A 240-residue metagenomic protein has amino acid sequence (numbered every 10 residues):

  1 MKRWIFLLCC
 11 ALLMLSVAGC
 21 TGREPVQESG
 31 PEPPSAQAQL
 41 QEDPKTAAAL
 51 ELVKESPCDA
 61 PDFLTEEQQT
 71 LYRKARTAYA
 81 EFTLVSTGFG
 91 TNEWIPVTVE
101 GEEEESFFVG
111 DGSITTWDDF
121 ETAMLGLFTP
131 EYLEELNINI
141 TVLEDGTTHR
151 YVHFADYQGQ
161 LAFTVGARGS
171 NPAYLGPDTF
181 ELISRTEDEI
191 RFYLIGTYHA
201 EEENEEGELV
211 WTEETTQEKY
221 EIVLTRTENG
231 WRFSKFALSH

Functional and structural regions predicted by a protein language model:
M1-W4: Positively charged n-region of N-terminal signal peptides that target proteins for export
S16-G19: C-terminal motif of bacterial Sec signal peptides marking the signal peptidase cleavage site
T21-R23: Bacterial signal peptide processing site
Q27-E51: Post-signal peptide N-terminal segment of mature Sec-exported envelope proteins
A48-F163: Core segments of small alpha/beta cavity-forming domains
T147-E202: Surface-exposed, charged secondary-structure patches
Y174-D178, G207, E214-E221: Short, surface-exposed coil-to-beta transition loops
Y193, T215-H240: Short beta-strand edge/turn micro-motifs at domain boundaries
